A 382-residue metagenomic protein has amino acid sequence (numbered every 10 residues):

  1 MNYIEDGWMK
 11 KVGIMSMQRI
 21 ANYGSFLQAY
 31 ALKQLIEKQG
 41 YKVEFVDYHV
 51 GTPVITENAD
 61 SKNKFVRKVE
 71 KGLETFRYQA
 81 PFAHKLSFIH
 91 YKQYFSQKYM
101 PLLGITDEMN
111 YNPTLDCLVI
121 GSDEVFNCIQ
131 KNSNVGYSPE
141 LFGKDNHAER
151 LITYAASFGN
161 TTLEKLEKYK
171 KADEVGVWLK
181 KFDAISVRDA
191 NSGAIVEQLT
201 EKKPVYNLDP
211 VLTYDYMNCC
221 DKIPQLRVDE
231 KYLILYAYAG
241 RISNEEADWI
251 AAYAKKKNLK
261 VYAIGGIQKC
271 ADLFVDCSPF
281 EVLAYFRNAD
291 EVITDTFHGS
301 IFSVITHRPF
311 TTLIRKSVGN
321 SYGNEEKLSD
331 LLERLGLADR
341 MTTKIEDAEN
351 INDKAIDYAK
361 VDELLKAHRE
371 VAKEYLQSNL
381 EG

Functional and structural regions predicted by a protein language model:
N2-G382: Active-site anion-handling motifs in enzyme catalytic cores
